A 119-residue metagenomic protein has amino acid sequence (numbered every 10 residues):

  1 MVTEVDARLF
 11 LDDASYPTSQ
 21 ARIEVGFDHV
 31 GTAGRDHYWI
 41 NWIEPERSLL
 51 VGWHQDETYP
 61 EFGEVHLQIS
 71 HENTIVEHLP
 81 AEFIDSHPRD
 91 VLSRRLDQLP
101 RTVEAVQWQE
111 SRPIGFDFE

Functional and structural regions predicted by a protein language model:
M1-R35, F116-F118: Negatively charged, low-complexity tracts enriched in Asp/Glu with abundant Ser/Thr
M1-V5, R94-E119: Haloarchaeal acidic low-complexity proteome signature biased toward cell-envelope/secretome components but also
V2-V5, V25, V30, V51 (+5 more regions): Extended aliphatic helical segments
Q20, Q55, Q68, Q98 (+1 more regions): Residue-identity detector for glutamine
F27-I40, D90-D97: Hydrophobic transmembrane alpha-helix bundles
D36-R89: An exposed acidic His-Trp-rich patch
